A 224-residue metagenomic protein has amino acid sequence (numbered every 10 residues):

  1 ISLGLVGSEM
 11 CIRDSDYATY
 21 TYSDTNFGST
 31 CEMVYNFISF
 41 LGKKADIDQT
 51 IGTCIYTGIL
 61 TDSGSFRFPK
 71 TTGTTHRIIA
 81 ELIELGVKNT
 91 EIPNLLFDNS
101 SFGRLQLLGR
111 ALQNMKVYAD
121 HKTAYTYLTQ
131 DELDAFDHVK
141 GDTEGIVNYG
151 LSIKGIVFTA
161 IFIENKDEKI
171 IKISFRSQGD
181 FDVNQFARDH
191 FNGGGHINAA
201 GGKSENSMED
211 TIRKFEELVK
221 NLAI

Functional and structural regions predicted by a protein language model:
I1-G7, I12: Single conserved hydrophobic/aromatic residue that forms the stacking wall/gate of nucleotide- or nucleobase-binding
D14-Y17, I170: A short acidic, helix-capping loop that chelates divalent metal ions and anchors anionic groups
D16-T30: Short beta-strand elements at the ligand-binding edges of bilobed clamshell
G28-N36, T53-T57, R77, T90: Residues on a specific face of well-ordered alpha-helices
Y35-F40, A80-E84: Short glycine/serine- and small hydrophobic-enriched flexible loop segments
G42-I47, E209-R213: Phosphate-handling active-site elements
K43-T75: Internal, active-site/partner-interface "lid" segment
G64-H190, G195-I224: Hydrophobic helix-and-loop "lid/oligomerization" segment in the mid-to-C-terminal part of catalytic domains
